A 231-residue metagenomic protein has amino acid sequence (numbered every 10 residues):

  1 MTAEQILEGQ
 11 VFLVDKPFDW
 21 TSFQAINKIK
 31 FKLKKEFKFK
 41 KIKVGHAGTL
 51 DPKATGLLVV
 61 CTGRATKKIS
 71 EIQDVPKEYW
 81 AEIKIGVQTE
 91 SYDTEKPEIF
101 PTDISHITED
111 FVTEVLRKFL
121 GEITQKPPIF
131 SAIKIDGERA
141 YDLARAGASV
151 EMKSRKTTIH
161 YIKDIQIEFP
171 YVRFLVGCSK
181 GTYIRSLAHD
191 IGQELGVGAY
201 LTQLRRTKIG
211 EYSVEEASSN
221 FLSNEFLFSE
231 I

Functional and structural regions predicted by a protein language model:
M1-I231: Catalytic/RNA-binding core of pseudouridine synthases
